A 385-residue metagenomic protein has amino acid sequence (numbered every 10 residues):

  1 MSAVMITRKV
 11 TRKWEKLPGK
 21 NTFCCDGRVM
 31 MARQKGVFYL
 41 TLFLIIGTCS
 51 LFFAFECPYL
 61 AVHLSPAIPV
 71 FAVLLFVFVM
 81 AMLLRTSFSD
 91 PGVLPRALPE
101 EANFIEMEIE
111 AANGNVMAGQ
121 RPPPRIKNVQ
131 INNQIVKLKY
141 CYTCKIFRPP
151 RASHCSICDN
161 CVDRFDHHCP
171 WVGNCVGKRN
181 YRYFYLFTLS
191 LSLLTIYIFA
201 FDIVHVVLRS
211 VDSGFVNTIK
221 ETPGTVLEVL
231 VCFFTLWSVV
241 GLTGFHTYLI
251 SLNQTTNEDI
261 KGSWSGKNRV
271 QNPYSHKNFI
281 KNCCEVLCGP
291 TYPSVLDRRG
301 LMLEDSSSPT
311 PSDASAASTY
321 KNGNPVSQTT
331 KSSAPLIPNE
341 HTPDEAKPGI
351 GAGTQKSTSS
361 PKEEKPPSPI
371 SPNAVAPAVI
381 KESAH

Functional and structural regions predicted by a protein language model:
M1-H168, V172-H385: Membrane-associated feature with strongest affinity for ZDHHC
